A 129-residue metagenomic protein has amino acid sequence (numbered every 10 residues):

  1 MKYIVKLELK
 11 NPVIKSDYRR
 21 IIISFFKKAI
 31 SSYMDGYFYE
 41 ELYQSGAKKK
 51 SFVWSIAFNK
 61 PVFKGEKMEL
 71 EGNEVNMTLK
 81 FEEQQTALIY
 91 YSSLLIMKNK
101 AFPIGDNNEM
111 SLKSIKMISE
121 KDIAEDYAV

Functional and structural regions predicted by a protein language model:
M1-V129: RNA-interacting cores
